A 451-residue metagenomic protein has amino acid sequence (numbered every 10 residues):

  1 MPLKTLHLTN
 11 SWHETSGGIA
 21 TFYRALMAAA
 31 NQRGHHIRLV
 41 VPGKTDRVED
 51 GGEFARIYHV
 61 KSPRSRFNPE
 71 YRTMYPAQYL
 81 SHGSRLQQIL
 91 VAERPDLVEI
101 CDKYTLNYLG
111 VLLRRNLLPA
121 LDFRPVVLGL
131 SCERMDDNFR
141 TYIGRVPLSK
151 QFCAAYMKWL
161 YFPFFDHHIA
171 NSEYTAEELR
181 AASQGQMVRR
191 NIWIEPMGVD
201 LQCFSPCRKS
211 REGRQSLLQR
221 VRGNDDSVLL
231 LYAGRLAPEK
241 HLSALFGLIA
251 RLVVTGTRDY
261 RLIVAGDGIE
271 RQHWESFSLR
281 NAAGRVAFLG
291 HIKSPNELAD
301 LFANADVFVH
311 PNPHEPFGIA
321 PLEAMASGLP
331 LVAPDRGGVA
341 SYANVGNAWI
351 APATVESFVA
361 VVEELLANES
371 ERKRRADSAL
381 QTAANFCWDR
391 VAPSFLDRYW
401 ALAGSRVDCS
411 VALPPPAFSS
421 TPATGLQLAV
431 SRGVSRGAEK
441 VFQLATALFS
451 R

Functional and structural regions predicted by a protein language model:
K150-H168: Membrane-proximal helix-turn-helix segments that form the acceptor-binding/catalytic region of lipid-linked
Y174, G198: Carbohydrate-associated surface elements
Q219-K240, F246-A250: Conserved donor-binding/catalytic core segment of Leloir-type glycosyltransferases
E275-I292: Nucleotide-activated donor-binding/catalytic signature segment of Leloir-type glycosyltransferases, i.e., the conserved
H291, D300-A305: Short alpha-helical donor nucleotide-sugar binding micro-motif in glycosyltransferases
P313: Aromatic "clamp/platform" in nucleotide-sugar-dependent glycosyltransferases that forms part of the donor/acceptor
P330-A333: Short hydrophobic beta-strand element within catalytic cores of glycosyltransferases and related nucleotide-activated
V345-E356, E364-E369: Conserved acidic donor-binding segment of nucleotide-sugar-dependent glycosyltransferases
